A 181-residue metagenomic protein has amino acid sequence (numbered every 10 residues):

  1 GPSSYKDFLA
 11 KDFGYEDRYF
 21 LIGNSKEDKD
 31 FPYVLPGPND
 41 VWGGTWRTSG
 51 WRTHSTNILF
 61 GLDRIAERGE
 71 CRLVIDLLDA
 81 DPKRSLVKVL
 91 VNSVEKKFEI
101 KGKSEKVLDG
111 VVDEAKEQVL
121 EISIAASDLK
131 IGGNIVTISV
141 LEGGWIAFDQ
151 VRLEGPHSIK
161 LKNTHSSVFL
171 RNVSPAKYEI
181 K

Functional and structural regions predicted by a protein language model:
G1-D7, K11-D12, D17-Y19, N24 (+4 more regions): Beta-strand-rich ligand-recognition modules
L170-I180: Short, intrinsically disordered, charge-balanced linker/junction segments flanking boundaries in proteins
